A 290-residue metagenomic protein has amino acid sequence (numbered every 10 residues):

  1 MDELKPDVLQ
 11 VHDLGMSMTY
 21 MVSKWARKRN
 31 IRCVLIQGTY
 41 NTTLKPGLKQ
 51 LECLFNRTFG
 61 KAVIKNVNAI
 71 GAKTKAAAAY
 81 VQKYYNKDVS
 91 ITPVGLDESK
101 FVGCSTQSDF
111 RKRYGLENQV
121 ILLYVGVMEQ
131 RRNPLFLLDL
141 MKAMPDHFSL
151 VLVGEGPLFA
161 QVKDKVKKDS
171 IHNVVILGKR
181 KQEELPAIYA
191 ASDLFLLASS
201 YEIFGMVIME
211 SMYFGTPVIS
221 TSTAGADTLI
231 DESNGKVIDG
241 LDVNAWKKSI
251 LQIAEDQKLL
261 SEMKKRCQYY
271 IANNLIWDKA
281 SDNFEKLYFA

Functional and structural regions predicted by a protein language model:
R32, N41-A62: Nucleotide-sugar donor phosphate/pyrophosphate-binding loop at the beta->alpha transition of glycosyltransferases
A76, G95: Carbohydrate-associated surface elements
L116-M141: Conserved donor-binding/catalytic core segment of Leloir-type glycosyltransferases
K163-R180: Nucleotide-activated donor-binding/catalytic signature segment of Leloir-type glycosyltransferases, i.e., the conserved
K179-R180, A187-S192: Short alpha-helical donor nucleotide-sugar binding micro-motif in glycosyltransferases
S200: Aromatic "clamp/platform" in nucleotide-sugar-dependent glycosyltransferases that forms part of the donor/acceptor
P217-S220: Short hydrophobic beta-strand element within catalytic cores of glycosyltransferases and related nucleotide-activated
D231-E232, K236-V243, Q252-K258: Conserved acidic donor-binding segment of nucleotide-sugar-dependent glycosyltransferases
